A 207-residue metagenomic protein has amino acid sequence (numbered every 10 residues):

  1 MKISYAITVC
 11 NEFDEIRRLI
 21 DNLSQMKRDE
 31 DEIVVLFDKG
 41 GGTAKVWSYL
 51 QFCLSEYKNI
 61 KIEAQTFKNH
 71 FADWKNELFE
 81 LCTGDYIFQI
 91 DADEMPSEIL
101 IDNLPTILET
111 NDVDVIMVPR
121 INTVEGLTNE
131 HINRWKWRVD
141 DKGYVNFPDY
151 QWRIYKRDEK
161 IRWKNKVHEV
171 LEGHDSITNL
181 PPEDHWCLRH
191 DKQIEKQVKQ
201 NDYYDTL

Functional and structural regions predicted by a protein language model:
M1-Q25: N-proximal low-complexity "stem/linker" segments adjacent to membrane-targeting elements
R18-N22, Y49, E77, D102-L104: A short acidic, amphipathic alpha-helical/loop segment
I20-A64: Acidic donor-binding segment of Leloir-type glycosyltransferases
D38, I90-A92: Active-site acidic Asp-centered loop
A64-F71: Short, acidic/glycine-rich phosphate-metal binding loop used to engage nucleotide
A72-F79, M95-L207: Catalytic-site signature of metal-activated, phosphate-bearing donor transferases, centered on the GT-A/GT-A-like
I87: Short aromatic/hydrophobic "clamp" motif used to bind/position activated sugar donors
